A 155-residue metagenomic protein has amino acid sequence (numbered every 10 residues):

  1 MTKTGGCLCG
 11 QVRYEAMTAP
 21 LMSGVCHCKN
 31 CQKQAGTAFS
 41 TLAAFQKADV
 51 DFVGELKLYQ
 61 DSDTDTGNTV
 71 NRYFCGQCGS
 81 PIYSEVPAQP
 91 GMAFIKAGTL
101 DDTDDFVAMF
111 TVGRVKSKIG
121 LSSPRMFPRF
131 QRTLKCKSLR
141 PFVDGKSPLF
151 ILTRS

Functional and structural regions predicted by a protein language model:
M1-L152: A short Gly-Trp-Pro
S155: Active-site and NAD+-binding cores of ADP-ribose-processing enzymes
